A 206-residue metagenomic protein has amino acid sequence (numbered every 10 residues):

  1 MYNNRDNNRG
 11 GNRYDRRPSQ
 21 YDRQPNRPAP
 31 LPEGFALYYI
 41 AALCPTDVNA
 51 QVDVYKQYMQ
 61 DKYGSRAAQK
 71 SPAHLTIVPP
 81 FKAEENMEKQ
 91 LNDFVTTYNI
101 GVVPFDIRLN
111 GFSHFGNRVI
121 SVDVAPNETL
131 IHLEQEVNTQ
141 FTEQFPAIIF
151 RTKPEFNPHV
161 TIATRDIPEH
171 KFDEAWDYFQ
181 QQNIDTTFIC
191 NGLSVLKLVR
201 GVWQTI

Functional and structural regions predicted by a protein language model:
Y2-D106, T129-I184, Q204-I206: Basic, often amphipathic N-terminal segments
G101-L130, I184-I206: Conserved, charge-rich beta-strand/loop surface module that forms ligand/interface-binding patches within domains
